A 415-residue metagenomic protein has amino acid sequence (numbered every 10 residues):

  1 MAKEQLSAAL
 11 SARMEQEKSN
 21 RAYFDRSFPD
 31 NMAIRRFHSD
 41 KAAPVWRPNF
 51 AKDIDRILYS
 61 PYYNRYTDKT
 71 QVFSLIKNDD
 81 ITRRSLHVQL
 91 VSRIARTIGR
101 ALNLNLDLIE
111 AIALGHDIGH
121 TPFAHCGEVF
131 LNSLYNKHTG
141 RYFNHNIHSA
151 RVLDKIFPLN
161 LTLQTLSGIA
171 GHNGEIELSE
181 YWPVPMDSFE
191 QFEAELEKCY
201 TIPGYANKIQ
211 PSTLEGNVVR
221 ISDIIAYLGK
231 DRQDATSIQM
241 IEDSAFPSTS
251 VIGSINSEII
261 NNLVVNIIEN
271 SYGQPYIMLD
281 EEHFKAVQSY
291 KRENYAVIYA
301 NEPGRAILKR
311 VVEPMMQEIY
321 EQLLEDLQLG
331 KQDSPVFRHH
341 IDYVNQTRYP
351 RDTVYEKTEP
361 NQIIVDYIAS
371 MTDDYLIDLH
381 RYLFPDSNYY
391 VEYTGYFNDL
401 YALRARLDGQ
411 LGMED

Functional and structural regions predicted by a protein language model:
M1-S85, L90-I98, N105-L106, G127 (+2 more regions): Histidine-centered, transition-metal-coordinating active-site segments
L102, A113: Basic, low-complexity intrinsically disordered segments
A111, P122-R141, T236-I241: Post-HEXXH active-site segment of zinc metalloproteases
L114-I118, Y135, I156, N173: Acidic, glycine-rich active-site loops and adjacent beta-strand->loop/helix elements that engage anionic groups
G115-F123, A226: Short active-site segment of divalent metal-dependent hydrolases/proteases that encodes the spacing between
